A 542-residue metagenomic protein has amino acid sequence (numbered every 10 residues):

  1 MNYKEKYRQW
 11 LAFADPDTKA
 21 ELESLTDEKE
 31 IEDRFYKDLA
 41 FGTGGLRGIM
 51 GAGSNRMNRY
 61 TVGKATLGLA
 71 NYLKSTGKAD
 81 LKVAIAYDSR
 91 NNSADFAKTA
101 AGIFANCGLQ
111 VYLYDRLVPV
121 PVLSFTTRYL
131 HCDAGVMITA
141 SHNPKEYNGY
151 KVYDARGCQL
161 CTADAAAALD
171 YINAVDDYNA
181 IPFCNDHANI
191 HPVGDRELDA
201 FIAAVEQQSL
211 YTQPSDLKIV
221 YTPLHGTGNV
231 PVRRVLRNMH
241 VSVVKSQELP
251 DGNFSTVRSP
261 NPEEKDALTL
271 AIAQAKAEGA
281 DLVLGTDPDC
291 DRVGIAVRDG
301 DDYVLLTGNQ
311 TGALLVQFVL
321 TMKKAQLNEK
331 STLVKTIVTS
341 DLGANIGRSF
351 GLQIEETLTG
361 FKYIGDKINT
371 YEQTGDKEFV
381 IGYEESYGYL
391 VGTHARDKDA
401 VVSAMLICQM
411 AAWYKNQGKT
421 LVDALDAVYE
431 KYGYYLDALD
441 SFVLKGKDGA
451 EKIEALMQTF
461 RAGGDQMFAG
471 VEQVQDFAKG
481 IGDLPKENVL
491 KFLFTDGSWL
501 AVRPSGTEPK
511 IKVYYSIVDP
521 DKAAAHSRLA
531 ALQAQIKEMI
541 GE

Functional and structural regions predicted by a protein language model:
N2-A100, I190-D216: An N-terminal, well-structured beta->alpha segment
A14, E30-F35, L39, N148-T269 (+1 more regions): Gly/Ser/Thr-enriched, mixed-charge loops and adjacent short helices that form phosphate/oxyanion-binding elements
F35-N55, S141, P223-V232, P288 (+3 more regions): Conserved phosphate/anionic-ligand binding catalytic regions in large, soluble enzymes, centered on
A84-Y147, S242-R292: N-terminal small/polar loop signature for handling phosphorylated ligands or for N-terminal nucleophile
F96-F104, Y147-D154, V232, D291-Q310 (+1 more regions): Short Gly/Thr/Asp-enriched flexible loops that form oxyanion-binding sites at enzyme active sites
Y153-P182, Q310-S331, K335-I346, A400: Glycine-rich phosphate-binding loop plus the immediately following alpha-helix
K276, A280-L282, D302, M322-R503 (+3 more regions): Phosphate-binding and adjacent anionic-ligand microenvironments
